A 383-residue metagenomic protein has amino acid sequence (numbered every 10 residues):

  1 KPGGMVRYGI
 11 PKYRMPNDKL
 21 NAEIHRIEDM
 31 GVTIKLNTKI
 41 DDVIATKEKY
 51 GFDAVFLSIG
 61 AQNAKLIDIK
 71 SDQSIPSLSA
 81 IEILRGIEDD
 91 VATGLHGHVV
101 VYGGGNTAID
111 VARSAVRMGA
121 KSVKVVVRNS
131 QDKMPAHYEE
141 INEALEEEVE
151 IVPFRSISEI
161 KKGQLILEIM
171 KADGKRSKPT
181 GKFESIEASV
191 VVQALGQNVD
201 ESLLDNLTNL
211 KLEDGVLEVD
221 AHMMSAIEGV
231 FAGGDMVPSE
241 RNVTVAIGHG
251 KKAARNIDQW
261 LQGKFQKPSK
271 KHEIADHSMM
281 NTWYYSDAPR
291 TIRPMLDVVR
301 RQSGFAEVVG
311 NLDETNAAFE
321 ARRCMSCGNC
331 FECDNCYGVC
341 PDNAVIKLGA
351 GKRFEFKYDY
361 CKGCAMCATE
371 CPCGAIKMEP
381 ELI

Functional and structural regions predicted by a protein language model:
K1, V32, D68, N329-E355 (+1 more regions): Iron-sulfur cluster-binding cysteine motifs and their immediate structural context in ferredoxin-like electron-transfer
K1-K35, A112-I157, K267-D276: Rossmann-like dinucleotide-binding cores of NAD(P)H-dependent redox enzymes
L20, H25-N37, V43, A64-M118 (+1 more regions): Glycine-rich dinucleotide-binding loop and its adjacent helix/turn
N21-I69, S158-I166, V190, Q197-D200: Feature captures the FAD/FMN-dependent oxidoreductase FAD-binding
I75-H96, K175-E240: FAD-site-proximal beta/loop scaffold in flavoenzymes
I87, S303-R323, D342-D359, I383: Ferredoxin-type iron-sulfur electron-transfer modules in oxidoreductases and energy-metabolism complexes
V111, G233-K267: A conserved FAD-binding loop/helix module that cradles the flavin
N142-E146, S156-E159, L261-R323: Mid-to-C-terminal Rossmann-like scaffold of FAD/NAD(P)H-dependent oxidoreductases
